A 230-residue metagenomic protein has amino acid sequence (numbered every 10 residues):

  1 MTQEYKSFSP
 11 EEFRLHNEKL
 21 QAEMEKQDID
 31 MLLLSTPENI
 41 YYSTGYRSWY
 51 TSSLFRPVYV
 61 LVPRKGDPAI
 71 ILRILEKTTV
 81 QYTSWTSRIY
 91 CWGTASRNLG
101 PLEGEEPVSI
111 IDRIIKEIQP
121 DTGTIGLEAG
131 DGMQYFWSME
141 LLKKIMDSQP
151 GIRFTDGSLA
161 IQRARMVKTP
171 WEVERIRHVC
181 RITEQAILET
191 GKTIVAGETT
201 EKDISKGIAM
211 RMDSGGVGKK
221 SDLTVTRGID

Functional and structural regions predicted by a protein language model:
M1-I182: A composition/biophysics-driven feature that prefers long, compositionally simple stretches
Q21, E184, L188-G191, A209: Structural signal for well-ordered, non-membrane alpha-helices
V62, I194-E198, D222-T224: Juxtamembrane/interface motifs at transmembrane-helix termini
V179, T183-A186, I204: Hydrophobic (often cysteine-bearing) scaffold residues that line and stabilize catalytic clefts of nucleotide/cofactor
E189-G207: A charged, amphipathic alpha-helical module
D203-D230: Acidic, glycine-rich loop-and-beta core segments that form the ion-binding/anion-interacting portion of active sites
